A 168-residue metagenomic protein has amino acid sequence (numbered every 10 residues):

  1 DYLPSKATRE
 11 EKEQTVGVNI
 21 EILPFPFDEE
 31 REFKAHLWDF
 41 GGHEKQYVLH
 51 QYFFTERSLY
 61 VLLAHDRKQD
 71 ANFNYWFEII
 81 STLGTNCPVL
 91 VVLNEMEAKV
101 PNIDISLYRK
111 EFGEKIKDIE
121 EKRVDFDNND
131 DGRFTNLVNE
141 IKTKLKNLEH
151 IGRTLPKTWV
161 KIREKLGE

Functional and structural regions predicted by a protein language model:
L3-K6, G42, F54-L62, N136-K144: Conserved NTP-binding/hydrolysis module of P-loop NTPases
P4-E32, H43-Y47: Switch I (effector-binding) loop of TRAFAC-class P-loop GTPase G-domains
V16-G17, L155-W159: Short amphipathic alpha-helical segments embedded in low-complexity Lys/Glu-rich regions
F25-R31, K45-I119: Conserved C-terminal guanine-recognition region of P-loop GTPase G domains, centered on the G4
H36-W38: Activation loop entry of protein kinases
F40, D70-A71, N128-D131: Intrinsic disorder
P88-L90, E97-K157: Canonical P-loop GTPase G-domain recognition
W159-E168: Short acidic, hydrophobic short linear motifs in intrinsically disordered regions
